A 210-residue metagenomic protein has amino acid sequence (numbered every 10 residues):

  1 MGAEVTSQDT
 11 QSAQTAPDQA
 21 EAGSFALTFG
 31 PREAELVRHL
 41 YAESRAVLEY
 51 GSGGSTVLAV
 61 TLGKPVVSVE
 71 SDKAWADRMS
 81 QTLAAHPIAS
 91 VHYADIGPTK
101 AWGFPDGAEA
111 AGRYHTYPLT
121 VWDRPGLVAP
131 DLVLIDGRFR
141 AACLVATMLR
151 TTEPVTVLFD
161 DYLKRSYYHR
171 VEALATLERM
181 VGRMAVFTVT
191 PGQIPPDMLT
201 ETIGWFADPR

Functional and structural regions predicted by a protein language model:
M1-S24, L199-R210: Non-catalytic N-terminal targeting/anchoring module and adjacent flexible stem/linker that precedes the structured
S12-S44: Class I SAM-dependent methyltransferase Rossmann-like catalytic core, especially the SAM/SAH-binding loop
P31-A101: SAM cofactor-binding core of SAM-dependent methyltransferases, primarily the Rossmann-like beta-alpha-beta module
L36-E43, R124-L127, L149: Glycine-rich helix-loop-beta junction characteristic of Rossmann-like nucleotide cofactor-binding loops
V66-V67, A84-P87, A108-A110, L174-L177: Short, hinge-like loop/turn segments at secondary-structure boundaries
W75-L83, K100-F104, S166-E172, F187-P191: Short, charged, surface-exposed secondary-structure boundary motifs
A94-A146: Internal catalytic-core helix/loop-beta-alpha segment that presents or stabilizes conserved functional determinants
D123-G126, L132-L134, R138-R210: C-terminal substrate-binding/active-site "lid" region of AdoMet-derived donor-dependent transferases
